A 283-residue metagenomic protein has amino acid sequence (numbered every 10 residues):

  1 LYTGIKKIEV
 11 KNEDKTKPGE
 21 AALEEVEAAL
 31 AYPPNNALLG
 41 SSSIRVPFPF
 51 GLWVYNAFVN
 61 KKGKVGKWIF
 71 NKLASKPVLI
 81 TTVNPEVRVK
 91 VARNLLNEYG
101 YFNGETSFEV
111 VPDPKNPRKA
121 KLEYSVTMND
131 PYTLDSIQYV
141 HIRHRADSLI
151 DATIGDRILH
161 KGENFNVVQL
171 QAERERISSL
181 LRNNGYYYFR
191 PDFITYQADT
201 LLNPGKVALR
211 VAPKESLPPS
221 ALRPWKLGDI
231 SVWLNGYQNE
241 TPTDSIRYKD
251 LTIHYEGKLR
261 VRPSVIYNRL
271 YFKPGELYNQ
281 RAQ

Functional and structural regions predicted by a protein language model:
L1-Q283: Interaction-mediating elements
